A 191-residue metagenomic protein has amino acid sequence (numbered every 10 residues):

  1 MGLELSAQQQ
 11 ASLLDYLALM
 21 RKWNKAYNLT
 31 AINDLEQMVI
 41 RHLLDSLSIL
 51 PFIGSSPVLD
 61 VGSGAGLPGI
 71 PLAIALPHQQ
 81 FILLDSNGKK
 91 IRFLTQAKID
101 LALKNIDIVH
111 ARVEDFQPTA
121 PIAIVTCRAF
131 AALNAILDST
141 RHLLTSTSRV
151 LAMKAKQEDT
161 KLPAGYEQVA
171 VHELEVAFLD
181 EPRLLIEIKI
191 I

Functional and structural regions predicted by a protein language model:
M1-S55, L59, K89-R92, Q96-I106: Class I SAM-dependent transferase core
M20, L72, K154, I188: Residue-level signal for inorganic ion chemistry
L44-C127, L137: Conserved SAM/SAH cofactor-binding pocket of Class I
K90-R92, L133, T160: Short alpha-helix immediately C-terminal to the canonical SAM-binding loop
I106, S148, V169: Short, conserved active-site loop motifs that form the nucleotide-linked donor/cofactor pocket
L137-T147: A short glycine-rich, Lys/Arg-flanked "PGG" loop and its adjoining helix->strand segment in the class I
T147-Q157: Conserved beta-strand signature within the Rossmann-like core of class I S-adenosyl-L-methionine
A155-I191: Active-site capping/gating segments
